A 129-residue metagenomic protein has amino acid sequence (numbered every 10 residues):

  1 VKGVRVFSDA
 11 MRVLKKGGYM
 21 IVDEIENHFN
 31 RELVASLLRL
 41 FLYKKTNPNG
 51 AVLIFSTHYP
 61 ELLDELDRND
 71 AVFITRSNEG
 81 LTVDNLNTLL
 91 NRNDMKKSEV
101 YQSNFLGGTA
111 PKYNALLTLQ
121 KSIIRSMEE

Functional and structural regions predicted by a protein language model:
V1-V22, S36, L40: GG-anchored amphipathic helix commonly corresponding to the ABC/SMC/Rad50 NBD signature/C-loop
E26-N27, P60: Short, catalytically relevant binding-site loops at active-site mouths
N27-R31, A35: Conserved D-loop-proximal element of ABC-family nucleotide-binding domains
A35-E129: C-terminal lobe/lid and adjacent interdomain/linker elements of RecA-like ASCE P-loop ATPase modules
